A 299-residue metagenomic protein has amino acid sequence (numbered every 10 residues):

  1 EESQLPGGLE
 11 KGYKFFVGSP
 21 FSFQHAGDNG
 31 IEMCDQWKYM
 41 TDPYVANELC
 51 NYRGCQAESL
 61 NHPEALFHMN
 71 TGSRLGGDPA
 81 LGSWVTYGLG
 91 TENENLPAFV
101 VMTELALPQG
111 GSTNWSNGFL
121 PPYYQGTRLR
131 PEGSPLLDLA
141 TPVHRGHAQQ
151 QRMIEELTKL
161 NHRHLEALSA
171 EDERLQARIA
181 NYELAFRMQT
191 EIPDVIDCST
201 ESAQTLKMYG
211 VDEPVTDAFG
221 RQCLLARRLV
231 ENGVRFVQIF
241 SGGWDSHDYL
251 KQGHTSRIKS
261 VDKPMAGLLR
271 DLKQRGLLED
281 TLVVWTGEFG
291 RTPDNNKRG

Functional and structural regions predicted by a protein language model:
E1-G299: Ligand-binding pockets and gating/stacking loops
